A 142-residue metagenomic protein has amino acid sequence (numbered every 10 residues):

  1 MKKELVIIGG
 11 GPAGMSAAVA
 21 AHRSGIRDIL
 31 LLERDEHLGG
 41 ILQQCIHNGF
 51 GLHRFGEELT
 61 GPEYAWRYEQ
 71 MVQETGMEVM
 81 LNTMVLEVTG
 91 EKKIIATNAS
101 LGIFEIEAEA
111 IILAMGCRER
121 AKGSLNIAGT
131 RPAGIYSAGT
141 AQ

Functional and structural regions predicted by a protein language model:
M1-I8, W66-Q142: FAD-binding core/adjacent interface of flavoenzyme oxidoreductases
K3-R67, M71: Beta1-alpha1 glycine-rich phosphate/pyrophosphate-binding loop at the start of Rossmann-like nucleotide-binding domains
